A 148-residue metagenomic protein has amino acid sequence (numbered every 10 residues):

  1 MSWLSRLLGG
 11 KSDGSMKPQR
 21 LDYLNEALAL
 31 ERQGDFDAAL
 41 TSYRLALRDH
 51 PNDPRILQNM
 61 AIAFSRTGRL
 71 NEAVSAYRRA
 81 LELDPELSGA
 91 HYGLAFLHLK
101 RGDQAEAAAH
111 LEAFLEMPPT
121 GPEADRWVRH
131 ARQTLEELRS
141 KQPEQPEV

Functional and structural regions predicted by a protein language model:
M16-N52: Alpha-helical segment of the N-proximal tetratricopeptide repeat
L47-R48, R78-E82, E116: Conserved structural position within tetratricopeptide repeats
F96-P122, R129, Q133-E136: TPR/TPR-like (Sel1-like) alpha-helical repeat modules
